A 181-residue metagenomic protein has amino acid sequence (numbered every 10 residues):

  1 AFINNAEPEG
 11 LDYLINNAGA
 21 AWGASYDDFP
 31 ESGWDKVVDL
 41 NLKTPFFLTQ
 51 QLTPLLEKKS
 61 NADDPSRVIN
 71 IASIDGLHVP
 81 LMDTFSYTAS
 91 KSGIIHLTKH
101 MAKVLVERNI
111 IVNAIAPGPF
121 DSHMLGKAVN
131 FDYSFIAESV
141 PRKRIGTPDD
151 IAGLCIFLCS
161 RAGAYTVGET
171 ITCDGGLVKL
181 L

Functional and structural regions predicted by a protein language model:
S25-Y26, P30-V38, L125, I136: Substrate-binding pocket helix/loop in short-chain dehydrogenase/reductase
T49, S90, T98: Active-site helix of classical SDR
P54, K103-V104, A164: Alpha-helical segment proximal to the catalytic Tyr-Lys
S73: Residue(s) in the substrate-gating loop at a strand-loop-helix junction that position the organic substrate next
M82-T84, E107, A114-V140, D150 (+1 more regions): A glycine/serine/threonine-rich, flexible loop-to-helix segment that serves as the NAD(P) cofactor-binding "lid"
V106, I111, T166-G168: Short, small/polar-rich loop/turn modules that mediate ligand/substrate recognition or access, typified
C155-I156, V167-L181: Short C-terminal tail/terminal secondary-structure segment of NAD(P)H-dependent dehydrogenase/reductase domains
